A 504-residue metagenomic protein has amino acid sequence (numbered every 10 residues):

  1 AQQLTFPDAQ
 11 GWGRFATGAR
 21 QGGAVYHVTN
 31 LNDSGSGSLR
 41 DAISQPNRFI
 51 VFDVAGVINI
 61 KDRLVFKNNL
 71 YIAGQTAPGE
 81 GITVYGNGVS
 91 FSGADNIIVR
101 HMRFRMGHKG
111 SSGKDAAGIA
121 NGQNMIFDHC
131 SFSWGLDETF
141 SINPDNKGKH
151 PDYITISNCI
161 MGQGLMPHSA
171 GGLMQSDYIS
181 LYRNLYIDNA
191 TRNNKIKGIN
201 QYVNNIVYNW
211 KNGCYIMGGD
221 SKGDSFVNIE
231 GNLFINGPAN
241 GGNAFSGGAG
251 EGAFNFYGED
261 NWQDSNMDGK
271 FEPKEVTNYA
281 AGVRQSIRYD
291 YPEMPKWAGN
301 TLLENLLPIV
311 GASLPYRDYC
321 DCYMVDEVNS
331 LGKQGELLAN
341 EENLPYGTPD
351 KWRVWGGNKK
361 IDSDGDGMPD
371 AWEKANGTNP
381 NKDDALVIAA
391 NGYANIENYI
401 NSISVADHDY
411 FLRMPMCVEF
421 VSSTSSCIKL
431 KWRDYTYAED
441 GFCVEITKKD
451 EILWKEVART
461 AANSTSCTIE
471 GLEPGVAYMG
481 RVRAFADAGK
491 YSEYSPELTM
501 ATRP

Functional and structural regions predicted by a protein language model:
L4-I50: Acidic Gly/Asp/Thr-rich repetitive segments characteristic of extracellular carbohydrate-active and adhesion proteins
R40-P46, V57-A73, I82-R100, M106-Q123: Extracellular beta-strand-rich solenoid/capping regions of secreted or surface-exposed proteins that bind or remodel
N69-G74, P78, D95-M106, Q123-D137 (+4 more regions): Right-handed parallel beta-helix
I196-L344: Extracellular beta-rich repeat passengers
L344-F411: Extracellular calcium-associated, cysteine-rich motifs in secreted modular proteins
D409-A438, P474, Y491-P504: Pro/Thr/Ser/Gly-rich low-complexity, intrinsically disordered linker/stalk tracts
D434-R459: Extracellular low-complexity, O-glycosylation-prone stalks/linkers
I469-A488: Beta-strand-rich modules
